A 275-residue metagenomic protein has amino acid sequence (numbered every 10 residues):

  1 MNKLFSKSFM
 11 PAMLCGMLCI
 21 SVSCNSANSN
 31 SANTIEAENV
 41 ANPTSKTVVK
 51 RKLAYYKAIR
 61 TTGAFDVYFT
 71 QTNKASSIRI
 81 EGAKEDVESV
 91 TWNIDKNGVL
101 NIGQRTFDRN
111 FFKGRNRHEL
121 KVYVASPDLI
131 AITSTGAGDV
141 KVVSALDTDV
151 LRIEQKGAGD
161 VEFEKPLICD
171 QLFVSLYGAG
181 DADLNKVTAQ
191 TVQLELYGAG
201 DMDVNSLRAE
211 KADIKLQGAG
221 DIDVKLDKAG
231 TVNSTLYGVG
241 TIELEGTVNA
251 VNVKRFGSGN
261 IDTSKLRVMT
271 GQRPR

Functional and structural regions predicted by a protein language model:
L4-F9, C24-T135, D139-Q155, E164-F173 (+3 more regions): Acidic (Asp/Glu) and glycine-rich low-complexity loops/linkers that are typically intrinsically disordered
P11-M13, R51, A145, P166 (+4 more regions): Generic hydrophobic alpha-helical membrane-segment signal
P11-S21: Bacterial N-terminal signal peptides
D139-V142, G159-F163, A179-L184, D201-D203 (+1 more regions): Short helix-to-loop capping/linker segments positioned immediately adjacent to catalytic or ligand/cofactor-binding
Q171, A182-R275: Short, surface-exposed interaction patches in beta-rich subdomains that mediate adhesion/assembly near membranes
